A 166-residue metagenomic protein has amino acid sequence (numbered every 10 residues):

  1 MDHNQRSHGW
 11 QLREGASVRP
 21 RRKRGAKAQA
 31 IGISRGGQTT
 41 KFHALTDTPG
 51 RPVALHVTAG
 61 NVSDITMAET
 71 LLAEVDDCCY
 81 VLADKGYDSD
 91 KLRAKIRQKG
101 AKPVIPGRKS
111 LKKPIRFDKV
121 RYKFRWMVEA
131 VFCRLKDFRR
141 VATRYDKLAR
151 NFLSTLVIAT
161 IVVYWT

Functional and structural regions predicted by a protein language model:
M1-R108, A159-V162: Polybasic low-complexity intrinsically disordered regions
W10-Q11, Q29, L55, I115 (+3 more regions): Flexible, active-site-adjacent loop/turn segments at secondary-structure boundaries
R24-A26, R116-K119: Short, surface-exposed loop/helix-turn segments at secondary-structure junctions that function as lids/hinges flanking
T66, K112-D118: Short, charged, surface-exposed secondary-structure boundary motifs
K85-S89, K109-K113, L148-F152: Small/polar glycine-rich anion-binding or flexible loop at a beta-alpha turn
K95-A101, K119-T166: Basic, amphipathic alpha-helical segments enriched in Lys/Arg and hydrophobic/aromatic residues
